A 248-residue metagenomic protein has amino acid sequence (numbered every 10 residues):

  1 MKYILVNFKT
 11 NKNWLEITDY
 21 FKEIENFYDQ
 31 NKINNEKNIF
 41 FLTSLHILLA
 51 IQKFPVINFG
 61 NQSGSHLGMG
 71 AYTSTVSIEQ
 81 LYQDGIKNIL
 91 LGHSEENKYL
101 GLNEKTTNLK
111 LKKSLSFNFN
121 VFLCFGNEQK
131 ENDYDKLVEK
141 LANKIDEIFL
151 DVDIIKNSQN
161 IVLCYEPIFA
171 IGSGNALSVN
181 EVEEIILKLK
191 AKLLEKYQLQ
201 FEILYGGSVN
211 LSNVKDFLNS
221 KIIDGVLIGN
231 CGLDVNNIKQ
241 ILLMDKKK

Functional and structural regions predicted by a protein language model:
M1-K248: Active-site loop-to-helix "anion-binding N-cap" substructures in soluble metabolic enzymes
